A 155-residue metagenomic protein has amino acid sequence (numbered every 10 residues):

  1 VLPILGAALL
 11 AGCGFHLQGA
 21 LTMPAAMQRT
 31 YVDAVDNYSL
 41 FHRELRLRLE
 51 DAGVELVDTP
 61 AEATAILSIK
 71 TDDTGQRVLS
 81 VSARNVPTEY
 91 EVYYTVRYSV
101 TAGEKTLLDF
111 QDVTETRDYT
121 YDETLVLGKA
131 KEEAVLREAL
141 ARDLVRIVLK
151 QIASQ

Functional and structural regions predicted by a protein language model:
V1-P3: N-terminal export leaders
L9-G12: C-terminal motif of bacterial Sec signal peptides marking the signal peptidase cleavage site
G14-L17: Bacterial signal peptide processing site
A20-A25: Short, low-complexity, disordered segments immediately C-terminal to signal peptides in bacterial exported proteins
A26-D73: N-terminal segment of the mature soluble domain
L49-G53, V100-E104, E123, I147-Q155: Sec/Tat-exported extracytoplasmic proteins
E62, S68-D112, D118-K131: Surface-exposed short loop/turn segments
L127-Q155: C-terminal/domain-edge helix-coil "capping" segments
